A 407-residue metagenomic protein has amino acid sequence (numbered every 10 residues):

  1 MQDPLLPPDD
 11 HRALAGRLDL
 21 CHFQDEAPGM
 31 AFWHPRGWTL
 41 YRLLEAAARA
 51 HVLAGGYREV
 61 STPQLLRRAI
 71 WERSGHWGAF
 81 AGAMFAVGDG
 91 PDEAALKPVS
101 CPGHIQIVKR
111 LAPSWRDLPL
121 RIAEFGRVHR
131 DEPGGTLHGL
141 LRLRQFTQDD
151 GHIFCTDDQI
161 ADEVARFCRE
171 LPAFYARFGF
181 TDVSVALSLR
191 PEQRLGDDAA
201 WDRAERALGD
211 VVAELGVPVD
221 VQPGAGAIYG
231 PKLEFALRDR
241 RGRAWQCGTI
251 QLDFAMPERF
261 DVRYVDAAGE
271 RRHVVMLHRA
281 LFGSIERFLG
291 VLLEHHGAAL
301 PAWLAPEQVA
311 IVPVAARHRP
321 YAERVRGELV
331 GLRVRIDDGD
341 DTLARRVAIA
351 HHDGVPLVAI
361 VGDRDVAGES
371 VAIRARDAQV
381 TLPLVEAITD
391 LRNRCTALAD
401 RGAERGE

Functional and structural regions predicted by a protein language model:
M1-E407: NTP/phosphate- and nucleic-acid-binding module
